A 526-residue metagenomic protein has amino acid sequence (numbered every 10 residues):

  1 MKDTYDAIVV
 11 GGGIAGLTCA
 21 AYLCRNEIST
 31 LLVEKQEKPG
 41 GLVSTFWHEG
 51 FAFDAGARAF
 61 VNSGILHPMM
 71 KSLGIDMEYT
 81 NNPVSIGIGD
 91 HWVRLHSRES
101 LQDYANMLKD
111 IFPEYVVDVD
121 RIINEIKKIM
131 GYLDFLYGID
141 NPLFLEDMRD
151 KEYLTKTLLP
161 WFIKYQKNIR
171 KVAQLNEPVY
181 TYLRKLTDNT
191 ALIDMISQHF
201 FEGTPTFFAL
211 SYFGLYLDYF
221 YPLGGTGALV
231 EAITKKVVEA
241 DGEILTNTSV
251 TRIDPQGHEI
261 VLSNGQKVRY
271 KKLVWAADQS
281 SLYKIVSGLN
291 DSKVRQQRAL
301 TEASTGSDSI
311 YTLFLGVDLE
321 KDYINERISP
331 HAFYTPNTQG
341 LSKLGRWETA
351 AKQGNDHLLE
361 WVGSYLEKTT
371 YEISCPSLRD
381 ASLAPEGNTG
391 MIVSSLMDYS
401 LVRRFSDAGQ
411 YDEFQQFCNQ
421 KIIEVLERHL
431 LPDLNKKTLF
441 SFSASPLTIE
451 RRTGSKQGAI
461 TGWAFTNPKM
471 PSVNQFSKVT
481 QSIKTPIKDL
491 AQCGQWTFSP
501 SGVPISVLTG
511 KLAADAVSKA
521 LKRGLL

Functional and structural regions predicted by a protein language model:
K2-G138: N-terminal glycine-rich phosphate/pyrophosphate-binding loop and immediately adjacent elements
A57, Q495-V517: A conserved FAD-binding loop/helix module that cradles the flavin
F112, E320, A351-L366, Y411-E450: Flavin-binding catalytic cores
K127-A240, N247, S455-P471: Active-site/ligand-binding neighborhood in enzyme catalytic cores
N189-E202, K368-S374, P432-S499: A glycine-rich dinucleotide-binding beta-alpha-beta segment and adjacent secondary-structure elements that constitute
P222, T251-A384: Mid-domain catalytic core of redox enzymes that form a hydrophobic substrate pocket/lid adjacent to a catalytic redox
T369, P376-I422: Glycine-rich, aromatic-lined ligand/substrate-binding cores of catalytic and carbohydrate-binding domains
K519-L526: Active-site-proximal substrate-binding core of FAD-dependent oxidoreductases
